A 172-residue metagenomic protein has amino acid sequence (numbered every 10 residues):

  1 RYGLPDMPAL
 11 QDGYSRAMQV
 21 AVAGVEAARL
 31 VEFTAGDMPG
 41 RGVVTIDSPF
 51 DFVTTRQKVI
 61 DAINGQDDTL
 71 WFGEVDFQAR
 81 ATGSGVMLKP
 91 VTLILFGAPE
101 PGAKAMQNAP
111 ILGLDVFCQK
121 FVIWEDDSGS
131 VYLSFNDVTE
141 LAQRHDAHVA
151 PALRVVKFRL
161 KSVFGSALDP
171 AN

Functional and structural regions predicted by a protein language model:
R1-L4, K120-D146: Beta-strand/loop substructures that line and gate deep hydrophobic ligand-binding cavities in soluble
Y2-L30, T139-N172: C-terminal partner/receptor-binding element of secreted or periplasmic proteins
A23, A27-L70, N172: Terminal, regulation- and interaction-focused segments at domain boundaries
P39-R41, F135, S166: Metal-centered catalytic cores of metalloenzymes
V43-T45, L93-L95, V122, Y132-S134: Ordered hydrophobic segments in well-structured contexts
P49, G97, N136: Active-site-proximal beta-strand/loop segments in catalytic clefts of secreted hydrolases
N64-G65, T69-Q119: Compact, glycine-rich, soluble single-domain proteins
L114-D127, S166-N172: Short secondary-structure transition/capping segments
